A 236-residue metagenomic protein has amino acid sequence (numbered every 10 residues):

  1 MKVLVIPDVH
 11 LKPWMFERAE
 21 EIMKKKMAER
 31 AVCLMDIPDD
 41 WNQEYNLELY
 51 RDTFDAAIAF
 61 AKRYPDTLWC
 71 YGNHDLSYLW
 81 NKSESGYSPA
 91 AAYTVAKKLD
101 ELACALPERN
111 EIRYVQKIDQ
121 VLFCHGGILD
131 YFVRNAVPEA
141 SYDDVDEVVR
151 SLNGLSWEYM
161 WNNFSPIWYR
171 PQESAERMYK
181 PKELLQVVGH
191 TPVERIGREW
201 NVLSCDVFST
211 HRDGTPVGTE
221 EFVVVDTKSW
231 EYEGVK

Functional and structural regions predicted by a protein language model:
M1, M27-R30, Y64-D66, D119 (+1 more regions): A general structural motif
M1-L4, Q116-F123, R198-N201: Beta-strand-turn-beta hairpins that frame and shape the catalytic cleft of phosphate-ester-processing enzymes
L4, V32, L68-C70, L122 (+2 more regions): Hydrophobic/aromatic beta-strand patches that form the interior of the parallel beta-sheet core in alpha/beta enzyme
I6, L11-L99: Core catalytic region of metal-dependent phosphoesterases/phosphodiesterases, especially metallo-beta-lactamase-like
P7-V9, M35-P38, N73-D75, G126-I128 (+2 more regions): Active-site metal-binding loops of divalent metal-dependent hydrolases
D40-N42, L76-N81, C124-G126, D130-R134 (+2 more regions): Short catalytic/ligand-binding loop motif for oxyanion handling, primarily in non-cytosolic enzymes, centered on
A90-P107, I112-K180: Active-site-proximal loop/helix segment associated with metal-binding centers of metalloenzymes
P171-E233: Conserved beta-sheet core of the metallophosphoesterase superfamily
